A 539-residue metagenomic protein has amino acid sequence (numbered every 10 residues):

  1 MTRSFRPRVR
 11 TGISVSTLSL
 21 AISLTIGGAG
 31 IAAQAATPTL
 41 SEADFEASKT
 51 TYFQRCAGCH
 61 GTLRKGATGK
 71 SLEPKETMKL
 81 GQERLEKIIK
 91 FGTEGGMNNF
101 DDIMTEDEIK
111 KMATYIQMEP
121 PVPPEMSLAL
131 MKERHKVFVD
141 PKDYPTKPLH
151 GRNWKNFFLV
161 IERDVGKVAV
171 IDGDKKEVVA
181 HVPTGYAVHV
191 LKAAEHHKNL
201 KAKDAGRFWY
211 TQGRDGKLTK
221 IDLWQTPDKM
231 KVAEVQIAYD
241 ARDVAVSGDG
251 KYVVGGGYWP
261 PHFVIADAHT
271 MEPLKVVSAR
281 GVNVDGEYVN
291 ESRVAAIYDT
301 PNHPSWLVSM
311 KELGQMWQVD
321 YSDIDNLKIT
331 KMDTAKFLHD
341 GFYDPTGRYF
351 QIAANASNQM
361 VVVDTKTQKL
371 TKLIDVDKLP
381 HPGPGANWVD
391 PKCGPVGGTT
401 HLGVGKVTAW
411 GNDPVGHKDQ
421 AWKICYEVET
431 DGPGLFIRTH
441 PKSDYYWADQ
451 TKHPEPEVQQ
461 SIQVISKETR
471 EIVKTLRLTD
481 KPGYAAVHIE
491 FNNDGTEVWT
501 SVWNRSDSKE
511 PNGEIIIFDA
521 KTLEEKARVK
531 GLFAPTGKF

Functional and structural regions predicted by a protein language model:
A32-T51, D143-T146: Electrostatic cytochrome c docking/interface patches
P38, E42, G58, L63-A67 (+1 more regions): Extracytoplasmic electron-transfer domains, predominantly the class I c-type cytochrome c fold
R134-R152, K192-D204, V244-G248, V289-N302 (+5 more regions): Structural signature of eukaryotic scaffold interfaces centered on beta-propeller domains
K167, K217-K220, P261-I265, G314-V319 (+4 more regions): Structural motif
E177-V182, P227-V235, E272-E287, D325-M332 (+4 more regions): A short beta-strand motif characteristic of beta-propeller blades
I221-P227, A266-L274, D320-I324, T365-K369 (+3 more regions): Short loop/turn segments immediately following beta-strands, especially the blade-tip and inter-blade linker loops
K229-G314, D325-D333, L338: Asp-box/WD-like beta-propeller blade repeats and closely related beta-sheet repeat scaffolds
G394-T399, G405-V407, T430-G513: Loop/turn-rich, solvent-exposed surfaces of beta-rich toroidal or solenoidal domains
